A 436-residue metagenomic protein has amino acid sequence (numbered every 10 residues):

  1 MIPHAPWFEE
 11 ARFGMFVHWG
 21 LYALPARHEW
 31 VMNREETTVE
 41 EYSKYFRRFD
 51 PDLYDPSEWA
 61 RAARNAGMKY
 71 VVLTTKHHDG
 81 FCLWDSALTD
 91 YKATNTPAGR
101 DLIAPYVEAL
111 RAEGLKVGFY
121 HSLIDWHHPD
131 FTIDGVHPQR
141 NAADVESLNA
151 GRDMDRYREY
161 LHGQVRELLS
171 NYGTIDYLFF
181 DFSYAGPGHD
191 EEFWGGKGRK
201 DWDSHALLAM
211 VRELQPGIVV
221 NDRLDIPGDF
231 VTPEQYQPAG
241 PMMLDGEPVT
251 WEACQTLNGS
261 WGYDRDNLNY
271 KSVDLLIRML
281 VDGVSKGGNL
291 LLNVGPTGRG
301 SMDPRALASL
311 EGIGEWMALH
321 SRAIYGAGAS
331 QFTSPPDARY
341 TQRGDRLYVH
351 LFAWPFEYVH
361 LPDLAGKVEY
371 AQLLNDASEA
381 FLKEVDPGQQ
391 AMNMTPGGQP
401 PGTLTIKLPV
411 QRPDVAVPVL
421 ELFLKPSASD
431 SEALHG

Functional and structural regions predicted by a protein language model:
M1-G436: Mature catalytic domains of secreted/periplasmic carbohydrate-active enzymes
